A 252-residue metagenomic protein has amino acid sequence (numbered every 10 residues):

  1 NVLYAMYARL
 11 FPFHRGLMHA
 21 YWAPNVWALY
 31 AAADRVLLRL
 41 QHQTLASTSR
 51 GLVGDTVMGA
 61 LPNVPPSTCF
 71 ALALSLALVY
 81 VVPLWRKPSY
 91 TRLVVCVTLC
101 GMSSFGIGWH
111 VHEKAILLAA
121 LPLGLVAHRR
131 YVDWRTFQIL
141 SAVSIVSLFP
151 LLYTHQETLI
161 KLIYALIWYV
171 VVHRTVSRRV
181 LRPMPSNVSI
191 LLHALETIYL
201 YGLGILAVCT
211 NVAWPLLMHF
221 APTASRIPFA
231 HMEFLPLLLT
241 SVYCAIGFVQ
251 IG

Functional and structural regions predicted by a protein language model:
N1-L123, S141-G252: Membrane-interfacial catalytic/cofactor-binding modules of polytopic membrane enzymes
G124-R135, L140: Classical protein tyrosine phosphatase
